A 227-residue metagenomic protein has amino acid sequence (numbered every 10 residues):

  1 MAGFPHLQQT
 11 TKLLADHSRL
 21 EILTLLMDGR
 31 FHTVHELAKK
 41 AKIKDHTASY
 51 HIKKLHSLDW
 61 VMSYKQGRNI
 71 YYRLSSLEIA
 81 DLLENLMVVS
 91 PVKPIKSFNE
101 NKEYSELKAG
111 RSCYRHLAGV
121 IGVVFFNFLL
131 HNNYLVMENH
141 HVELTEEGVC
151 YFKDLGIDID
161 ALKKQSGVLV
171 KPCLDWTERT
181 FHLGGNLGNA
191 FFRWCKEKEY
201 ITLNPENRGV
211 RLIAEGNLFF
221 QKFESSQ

Functional and structural regions predicted by a protein language model:
A2-F4, I70-N101: Conserved segment of winged-helix/HTH DNA-binding domains
Q9-K44, I70-Y72: N-terminal helix-turn-helix DNA-binding core of bacterial DNA-binding proteins
L13-R19, S76-L77, L107, G119: Short helix-coil-helix linker/hinge
K39, H56-S57: Alpha-helical residues within the helix-turn-helix
H46, K53: Key DNA-contact positions within bacterial/archaeal DNA-binding proteins
S57-Q66, R73, E138-N139, N204-P205: Beta-hairpin "wing" of winged helix-turn-helix
D59, N133, E199: Glycine-centered, phosphate/nucleic-acid-interacting loop/turn motifs that mediate DNA/RNA or nucleotide
Y72-S75, N139-L155, P205-S225: Accessory beta->alpha helical hairpin/"wing" motif in late/C-terminal subdomains of nucleic-acid enzymes
